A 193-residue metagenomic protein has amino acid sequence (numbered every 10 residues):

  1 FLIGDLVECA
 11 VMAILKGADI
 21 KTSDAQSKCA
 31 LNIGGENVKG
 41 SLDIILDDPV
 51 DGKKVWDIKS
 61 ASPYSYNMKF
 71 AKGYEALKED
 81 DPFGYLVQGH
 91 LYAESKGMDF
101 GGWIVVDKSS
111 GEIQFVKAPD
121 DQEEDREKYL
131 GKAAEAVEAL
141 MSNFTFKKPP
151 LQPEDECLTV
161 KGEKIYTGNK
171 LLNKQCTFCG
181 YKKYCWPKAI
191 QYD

Functional and structural regions predicted by a protein language model:
F1-V55, S62-K69, Q175: Metal-dependent nuclease catalytic cores that hydrolyze phosphodiester bonds in DNA/RNA, characterized by
E8, Y92, C179: A residue-level signal for conserved active-site and pocket-lining positions in enzyme catalytic cores
C9, V87-H90, N173-K174: Non-catalytic, well-ordered alpha-helical scaffold segments
V11-L15, D19, A93-K96, V137-L140: Hydrophobic, Leu/Ile/Phe/Ala-enriched alpha-helical segments that form helix-helix packing faces
N37-K39, G84, L171: A generic fold-level signal
I58-S60, V105: Residue-level recognition of conserved beta-strand positions in structured domain cores
M68, E79-D81, S95-D193: Metal-dependent nuclease catalytic regions and adjoining charged, substrate-binding loops involved in nucleic-acid end
G73-S95: Short, charged, amphipathic alpha-helix that recurs within catalytic cores of restriction-modification and other
